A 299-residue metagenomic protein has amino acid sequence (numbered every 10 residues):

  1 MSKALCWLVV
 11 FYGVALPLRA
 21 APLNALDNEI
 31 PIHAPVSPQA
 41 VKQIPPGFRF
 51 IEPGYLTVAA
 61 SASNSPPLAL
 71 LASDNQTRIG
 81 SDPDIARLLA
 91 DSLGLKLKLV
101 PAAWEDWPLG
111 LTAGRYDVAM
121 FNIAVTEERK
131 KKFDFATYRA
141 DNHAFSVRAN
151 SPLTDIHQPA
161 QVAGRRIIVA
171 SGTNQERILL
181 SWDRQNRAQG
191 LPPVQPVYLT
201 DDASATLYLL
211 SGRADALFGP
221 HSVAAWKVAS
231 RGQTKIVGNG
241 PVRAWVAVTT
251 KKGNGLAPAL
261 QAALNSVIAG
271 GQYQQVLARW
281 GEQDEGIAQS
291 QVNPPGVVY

Functional and structural regions predicted by a protein language model:
L23-N122, R279: Extracytoplasmic small-molecule ligand-binding "clamshell" domains of the periplasmic binding protein/Venus flytrap
A25-A40, N174-G190, G232, I236-V237 (+1 more regions): Ligand-binding clefts/hinges and TM-proximal coupling segments of bilobed small-molecule sensing domains
L71-S73, A86-L95, Q175-Y198, V228-A229: Ligand-binding cleft/hinge of the Venus flytrap
T77-I79, K96-A103, V169, G190-D201: Short beta-strand-to-loop elements that line the ligand-binding cleft of bilobed periplasmic-binding protein-like
L88-S92, V100-P101, E105-V118, K132-F133 (+3 more regions): Short helices/loops that flank or line small-molecule/ion binding pockets
E105-L109, I123-K130, I178-R187, L207-V242: A ligand-binding cleft/hinge motif common to bilobed small-molecule-binding domains
A140-V147, A225-N265, E282-Y299: Periplasmic-binding protein-like
R148-I167: Flexible hinge/capping segments at coil-to-helix
